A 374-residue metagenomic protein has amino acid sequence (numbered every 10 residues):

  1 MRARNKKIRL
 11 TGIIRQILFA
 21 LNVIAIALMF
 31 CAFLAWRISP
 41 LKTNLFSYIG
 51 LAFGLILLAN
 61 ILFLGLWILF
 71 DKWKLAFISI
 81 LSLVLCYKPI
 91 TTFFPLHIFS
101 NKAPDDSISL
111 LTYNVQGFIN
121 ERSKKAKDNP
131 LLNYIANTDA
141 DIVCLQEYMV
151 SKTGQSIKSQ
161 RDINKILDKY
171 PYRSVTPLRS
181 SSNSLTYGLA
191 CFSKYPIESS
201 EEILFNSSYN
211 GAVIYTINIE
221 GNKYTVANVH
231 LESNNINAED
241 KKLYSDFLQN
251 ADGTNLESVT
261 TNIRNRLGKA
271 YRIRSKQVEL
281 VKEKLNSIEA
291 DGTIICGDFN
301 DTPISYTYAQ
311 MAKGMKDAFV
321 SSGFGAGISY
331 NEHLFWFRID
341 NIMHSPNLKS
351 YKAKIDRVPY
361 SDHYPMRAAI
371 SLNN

Functional and structural regions predicted by a protein language model:
M1-G12: N-terminal Lys/Arg-rich, disordered targeting/topogenic segments
I14-M29, L34-W67, L75, E202 (+2 more regions): Metal-dependent phosphoester-hydrolase catalytic domains
A32, S82-D105, R122-S123, I142-Y244 (+1 more regions): Structured beta-strand-rich core segments of catalytic domains in phosphoester-bond hydrolases
L69-L81: Membrane-interfacial entry segments at the cytosolic side of transmembrane helices
L110-L111, C144, I295: Residue-level marker for buried hydrophobic side chains located in beta-strands that build the well-ordered beta-sheet
T112-D128, M149-Q155, N235-A270: Acidic/histidine-rich helix-loop elements that form or flank divalent-metal/phosphate-binding sites at the catalytic
V115, Y148, L231, D298-F299: Active-site metal-binding loops of divalent metal-dependent hydrolases
I119-D139, N183: Start-of-domain marker
